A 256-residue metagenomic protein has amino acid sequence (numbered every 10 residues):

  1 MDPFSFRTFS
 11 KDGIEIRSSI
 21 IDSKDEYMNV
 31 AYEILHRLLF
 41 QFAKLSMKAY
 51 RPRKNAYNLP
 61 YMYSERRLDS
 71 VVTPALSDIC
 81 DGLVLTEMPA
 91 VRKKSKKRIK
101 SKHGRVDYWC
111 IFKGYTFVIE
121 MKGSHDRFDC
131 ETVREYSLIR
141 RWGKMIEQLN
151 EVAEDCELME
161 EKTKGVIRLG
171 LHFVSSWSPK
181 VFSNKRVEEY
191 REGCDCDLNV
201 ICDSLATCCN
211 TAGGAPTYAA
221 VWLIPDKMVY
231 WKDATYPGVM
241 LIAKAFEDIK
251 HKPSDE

Functional and structural regions predicted by a protein language model:
M1-I79: Interdomain/boundary linker segments immediately adjacent to catalytic/signaling cores
A31-K44, E135-C156, V187-C208: Well-ordered, non-membrane alpha-helical segments in soluble/globular domains
E65, E87, E120: Acidic-residue sensor for enzyme active/binding pockets
L76-K102, D107-I111: A short acidic/basic microdomain associated with nuclease active sites
Y108-D129: Conserved catalytic cores of phosphodiester-cleaving nucleases, focusing on short active-site segments
E120, C130-T132, K252-E256: Short, charged, solvent-exposed linker or helix-capping segments at domain edges/interfaces that act as flexible hinges
G123-E189: Catalytic cores of nucleic-acid endonucleases
E161-E256: Glycine-rich, aromatic-bearing surface loops/beta-hairpins
